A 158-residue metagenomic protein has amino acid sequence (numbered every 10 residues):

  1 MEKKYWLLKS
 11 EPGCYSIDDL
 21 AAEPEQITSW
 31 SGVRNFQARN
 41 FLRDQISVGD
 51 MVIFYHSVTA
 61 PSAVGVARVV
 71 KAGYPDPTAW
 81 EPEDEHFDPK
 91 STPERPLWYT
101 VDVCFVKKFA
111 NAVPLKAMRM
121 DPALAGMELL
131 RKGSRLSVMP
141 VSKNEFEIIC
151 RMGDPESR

Functional and structural regions predicted by a protein language model:
M1-P12, A72-P75, R119-M120, L124-R158: Mixed-charge, low-complexity intrinsically disordered regions
M1-V48, S57, E145-F146, G153-E156: Compositionally biased, charged N-terminal/linker segments
K4, Q26-S29, V48-D50, A63-G65 (+2 more regions): A generic structural signal for short beta-strands and their flanking turns/coil linkers
K9-S10, H56, F105-K107, P140: Pocket-edge structural micro-motifs
C14, P61, D76: Flexible, glycine-rich phosphate/dinucleotide-binding loops and adjacent beta-alpha linkers at cofactor/substrate
D18-L20, A79-W80, P114-K116, I149-M152: A short secondary-structure junction signal
V52-S62: Short, charged beta-turn/beta-strand-edge "cap" motif at the junction between a beta-strand and an adjacent loop
V66-L136: Aromatic- and Lys/Arg-enriched surface recognition patch
